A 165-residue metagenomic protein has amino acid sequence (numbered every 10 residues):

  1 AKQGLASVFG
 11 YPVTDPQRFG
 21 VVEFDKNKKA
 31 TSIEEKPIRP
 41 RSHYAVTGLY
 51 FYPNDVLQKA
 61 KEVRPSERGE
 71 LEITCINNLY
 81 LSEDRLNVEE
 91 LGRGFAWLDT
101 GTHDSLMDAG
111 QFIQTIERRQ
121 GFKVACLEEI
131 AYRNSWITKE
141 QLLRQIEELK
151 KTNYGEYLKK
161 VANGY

Functional and structural regions predicted by a protein language model:
A1-Y165: Unchanged
